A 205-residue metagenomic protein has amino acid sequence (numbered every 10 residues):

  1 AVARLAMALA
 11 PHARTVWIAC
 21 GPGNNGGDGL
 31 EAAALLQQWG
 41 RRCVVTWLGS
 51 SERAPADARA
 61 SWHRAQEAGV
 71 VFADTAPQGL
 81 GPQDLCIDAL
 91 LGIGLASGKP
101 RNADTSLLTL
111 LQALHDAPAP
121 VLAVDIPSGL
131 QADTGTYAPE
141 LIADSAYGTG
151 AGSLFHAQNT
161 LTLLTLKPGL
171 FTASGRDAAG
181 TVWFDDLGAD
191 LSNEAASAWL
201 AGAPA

Functional and structural regions predicted by a protein language model:
A1-G49, A54-P55, R59, T149 (+2 more regions): Small-residue (G/A/S/T)-rich helix-start motifs and N-terminal tracts that mark the onset
A3-G92, A96-V124: Nucleotide and nucleotide-moiety/phosphate-recognizing core
Q83-A205: YjeF_N-associated NAD(P)HX repair module
